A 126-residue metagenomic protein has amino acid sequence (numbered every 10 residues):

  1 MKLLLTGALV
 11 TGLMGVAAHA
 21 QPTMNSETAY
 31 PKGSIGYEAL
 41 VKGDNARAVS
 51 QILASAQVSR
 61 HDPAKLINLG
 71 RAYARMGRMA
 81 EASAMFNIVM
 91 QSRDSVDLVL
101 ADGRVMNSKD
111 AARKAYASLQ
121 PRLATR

Functional and structural regions predicted by a protein language model:
T23-A29, S95-R126: Terminal, low-structured helical/coil segments at or just beyond the last alpha-helical repeat
M24-S34, H61-K65: Generic helix N-cap/helix-start motif at coil->alpha-helix transitions
V49-S50, A56, S83: Tetratricopeptide repeat
A54-Q57, Q91: Conserved structural position within tetratricopeptide repeats
M79-D97: TPR/TPR-like (Sel1-like) alpha-helical repeat modules
